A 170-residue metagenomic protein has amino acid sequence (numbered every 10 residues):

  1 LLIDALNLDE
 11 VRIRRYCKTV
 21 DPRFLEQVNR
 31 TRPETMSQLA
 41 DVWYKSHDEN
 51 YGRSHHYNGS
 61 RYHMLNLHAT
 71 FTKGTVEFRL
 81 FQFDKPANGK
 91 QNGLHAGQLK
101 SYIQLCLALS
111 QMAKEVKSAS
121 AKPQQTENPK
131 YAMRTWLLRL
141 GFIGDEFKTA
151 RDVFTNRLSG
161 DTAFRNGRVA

Functional and structural regions predicted by a protein language model:
L1-A170: C-terminal accessory/tail domains of diverse enzymes
